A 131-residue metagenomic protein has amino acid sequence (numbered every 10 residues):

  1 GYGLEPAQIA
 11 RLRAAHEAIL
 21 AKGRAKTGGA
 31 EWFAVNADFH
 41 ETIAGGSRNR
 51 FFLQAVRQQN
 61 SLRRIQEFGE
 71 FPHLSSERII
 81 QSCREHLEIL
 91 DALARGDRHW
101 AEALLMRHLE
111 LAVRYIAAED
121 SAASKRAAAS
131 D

Functional and structural regions predicted by a protein language model:
G1-R95, A112-D131: A surface-exposed regulatory interaction patch that couples sensing to output across bacterial transport/metabolic
H16, L105-M106: Inward-facing hydrophobic residues that define packing positions of alpha-helical scaffold repeats
L109: Conserved binding/catalytic microenvironments
